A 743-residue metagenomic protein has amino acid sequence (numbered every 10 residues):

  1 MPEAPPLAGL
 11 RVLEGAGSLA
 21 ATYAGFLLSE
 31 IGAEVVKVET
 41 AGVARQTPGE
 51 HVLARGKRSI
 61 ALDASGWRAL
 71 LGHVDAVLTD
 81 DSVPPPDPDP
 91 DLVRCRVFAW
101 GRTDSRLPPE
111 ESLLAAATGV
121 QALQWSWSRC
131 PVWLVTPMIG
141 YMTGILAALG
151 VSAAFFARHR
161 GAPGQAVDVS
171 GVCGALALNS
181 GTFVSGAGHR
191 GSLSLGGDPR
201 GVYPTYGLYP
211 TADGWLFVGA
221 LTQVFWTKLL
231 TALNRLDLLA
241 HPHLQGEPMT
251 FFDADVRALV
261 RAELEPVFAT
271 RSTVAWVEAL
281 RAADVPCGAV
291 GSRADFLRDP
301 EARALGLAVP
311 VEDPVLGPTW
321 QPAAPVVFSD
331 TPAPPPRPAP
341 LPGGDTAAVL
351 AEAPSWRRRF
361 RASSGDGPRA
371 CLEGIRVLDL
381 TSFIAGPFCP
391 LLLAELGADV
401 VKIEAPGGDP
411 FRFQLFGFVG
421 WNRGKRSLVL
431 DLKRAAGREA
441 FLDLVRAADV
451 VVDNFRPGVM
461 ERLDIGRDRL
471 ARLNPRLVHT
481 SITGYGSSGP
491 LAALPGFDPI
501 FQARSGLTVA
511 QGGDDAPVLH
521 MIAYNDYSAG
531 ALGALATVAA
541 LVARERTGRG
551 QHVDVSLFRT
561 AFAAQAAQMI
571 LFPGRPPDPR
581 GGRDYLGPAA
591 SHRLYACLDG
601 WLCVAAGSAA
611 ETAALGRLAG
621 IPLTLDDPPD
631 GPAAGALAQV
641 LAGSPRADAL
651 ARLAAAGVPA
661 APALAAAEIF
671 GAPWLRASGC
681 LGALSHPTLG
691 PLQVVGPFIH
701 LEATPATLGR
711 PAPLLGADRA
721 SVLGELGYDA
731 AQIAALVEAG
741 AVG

Functional and structural regions predicted by a protein language model:
M1-P163, V311-E312, R337, L341-H552 (+4 more regions): N-terminal helix-loop segment corresponding to the beta1-alpha1 unit of nucleotide/adenylate-binding folds
M1-R11, L193-S194, P210-T211, G291-D379 (+4 more regions): Terminal low-complexity tails and localization/encapsulation signals of metabolic enzymes
E34-V38, R281-F296, W356, V400 (+2 more regions): Short, well-structured beta-strand/strand-turn elements
R45-Q46, P199-V202, T319, R412-Q414 (+2 more regions): Short solvent-exposed loop/turn micro-motifs enriched in small/polar/acidic residues
A76, T205-A283, C287, A294 (+3 more regions): Aromatic-enriched alpha-helical interface/lid elements that frame and gate functional surfaces
P131-M142, G164-A166, G196-R200, P204 (+9 more regions): A short glycine-threonine-serine/GTX helix/turn-capping micro-motif
P137-S152, G171-N179, L221, F225-K228 (+4 more regions): Mid-domain beta-loop-alpha active-site segment that forms a flexible, acidic cofactor/metal-binding surface
A154-G197, W276, S292-R293, A540-G582 (+1 more regions): Substrate-binding/catalytic subdomain of NAD(P)-dependent oxidoreductase enzymes
